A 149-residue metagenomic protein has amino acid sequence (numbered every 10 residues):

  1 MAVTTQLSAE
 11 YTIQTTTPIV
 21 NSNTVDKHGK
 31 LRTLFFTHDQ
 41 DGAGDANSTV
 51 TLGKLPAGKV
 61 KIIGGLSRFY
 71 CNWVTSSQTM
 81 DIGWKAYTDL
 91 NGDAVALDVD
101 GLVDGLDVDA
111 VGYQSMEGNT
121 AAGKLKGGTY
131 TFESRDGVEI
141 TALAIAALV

Functional and structural regions predicted by a protein language model:
A2-V149: Surface-exposed, low-hydrophobicity beta-strand/loop segments enriched in small/polar/acidic residues
